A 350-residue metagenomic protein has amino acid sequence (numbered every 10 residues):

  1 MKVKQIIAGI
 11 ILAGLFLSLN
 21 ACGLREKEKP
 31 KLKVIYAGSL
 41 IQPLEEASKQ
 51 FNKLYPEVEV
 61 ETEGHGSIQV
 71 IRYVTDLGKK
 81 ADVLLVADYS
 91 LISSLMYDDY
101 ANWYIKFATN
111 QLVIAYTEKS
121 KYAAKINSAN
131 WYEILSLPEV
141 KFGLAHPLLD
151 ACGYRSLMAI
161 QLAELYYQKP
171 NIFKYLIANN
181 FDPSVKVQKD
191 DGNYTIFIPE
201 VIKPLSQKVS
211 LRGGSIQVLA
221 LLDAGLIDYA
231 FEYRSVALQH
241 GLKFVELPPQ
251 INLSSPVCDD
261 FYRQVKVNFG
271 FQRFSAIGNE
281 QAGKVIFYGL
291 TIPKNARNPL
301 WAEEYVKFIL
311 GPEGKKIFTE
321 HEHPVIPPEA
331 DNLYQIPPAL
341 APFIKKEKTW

Functional and structural regions predicted by a protein language model:
M1-I10: Bacterial N-terminal signal peptides that target proteins for export
G9-S18: Bacterial N-terminal signal peptides
C22-Y55, E59-L77, D88-Y89, M96-Y97 (+1 more regions): Exported/periplasmic ABC-transporter solute-binding proteins
A81-L85, I92-K106: Short beta-strand-centered segments that line the small-molecule binding cleft or hinge of alpha/beta clamshell
Y104-F107, E133-L135: Short, charge-rich binding segments
A108-N110, V285-I286: Short, solvent-exposed loop/turn segments at the edges of secondary structure
